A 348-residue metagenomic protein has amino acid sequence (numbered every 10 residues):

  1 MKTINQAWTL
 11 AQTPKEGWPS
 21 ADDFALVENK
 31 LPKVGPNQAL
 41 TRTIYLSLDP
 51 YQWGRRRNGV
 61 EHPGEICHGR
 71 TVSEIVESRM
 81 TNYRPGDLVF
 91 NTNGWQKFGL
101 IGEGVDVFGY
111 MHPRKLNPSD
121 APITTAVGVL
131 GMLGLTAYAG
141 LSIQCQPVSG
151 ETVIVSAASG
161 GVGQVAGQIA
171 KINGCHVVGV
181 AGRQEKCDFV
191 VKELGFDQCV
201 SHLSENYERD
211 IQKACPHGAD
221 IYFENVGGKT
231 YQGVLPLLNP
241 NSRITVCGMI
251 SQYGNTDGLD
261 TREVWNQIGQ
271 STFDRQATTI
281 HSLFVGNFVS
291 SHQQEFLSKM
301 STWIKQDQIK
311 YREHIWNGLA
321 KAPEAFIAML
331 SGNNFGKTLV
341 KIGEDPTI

Functional and structural regions predicted by a protein language model:
K2-N5, Q306-I315, P323-I348: C-terminal capping/lid region of NAD(P)-dependent oxidoreductase domains
K30-L48, G54-Q96: Glycine-rich beta-strand-centered segment in the early N-terminal region that forms part of a ligand/cofactor-binding
G69-E74, P85-A157: NAD(P)H dinucleotide-binding glycine-rich loop of Rossmann-like/cofactor-binding domains, especially the beta1-alpha1
N82-Y83, P147, L238, E263: Short, well-ordered loop/turn sites that connect or cap secondary structure elements
L88, T152, H176, S242-R243 (+1 more regions): Short glycine-centered segments of the SAM/dcSAM-binding site in methyltransferase folds
F90, I154, V200, Y222-F223: N-terminal Rossmann-like NAD(P) cofactor-binding module of classical short-chain dehydrogenase/reductase
V127-E205, R209-D210: Mid-domain Rossmann-like dinucleotide-binding core that forms the NAD(H)/NADP(H) cofactor-binding site
K229-I309, G343-I348: Glycine-rich phosphate-binding loop and adjacent beta-alpha segment of Rossmann(oid) nucleotide-cofactor-binding
